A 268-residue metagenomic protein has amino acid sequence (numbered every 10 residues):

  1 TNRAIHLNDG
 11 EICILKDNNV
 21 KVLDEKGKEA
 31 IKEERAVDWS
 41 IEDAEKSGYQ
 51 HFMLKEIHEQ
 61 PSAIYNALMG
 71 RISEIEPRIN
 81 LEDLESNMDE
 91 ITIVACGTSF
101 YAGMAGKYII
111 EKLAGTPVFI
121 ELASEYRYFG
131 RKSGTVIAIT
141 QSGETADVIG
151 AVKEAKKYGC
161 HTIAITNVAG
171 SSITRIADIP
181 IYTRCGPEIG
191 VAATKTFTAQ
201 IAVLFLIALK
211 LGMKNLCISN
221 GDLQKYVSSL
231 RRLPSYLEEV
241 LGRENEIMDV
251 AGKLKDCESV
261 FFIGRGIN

Functional and structural regions predicted by a protein language model:
T1-S86, S99, Y108, K112-L113 (+4 more regions): N-terminal segments that mediate ammonia production and transfer in glutamine-dependent amidotransferase systems
L54, I149-V152, A208, E238 (+1 more regions): Generic hydrophobic alpha-helical scaffold/packing signal
Q60, N87, I176, D256-C257: Structured helix-beta-strand junction loops
S86-R232: Glycine-rich phosphate-binding loops that contact phosphosugars or nucleotide phosphates
G97, S142, L241, R265-G266: Residue-level marker of alpha-helix boundaries and capping positions
G115, K255-N268: Acidic catalytic cores of enzymes that act on phosphate-bearing nucleotides/polynucleotides
S133-V136, L254-E258: Bateman (tandem CBS) regulatory domains
